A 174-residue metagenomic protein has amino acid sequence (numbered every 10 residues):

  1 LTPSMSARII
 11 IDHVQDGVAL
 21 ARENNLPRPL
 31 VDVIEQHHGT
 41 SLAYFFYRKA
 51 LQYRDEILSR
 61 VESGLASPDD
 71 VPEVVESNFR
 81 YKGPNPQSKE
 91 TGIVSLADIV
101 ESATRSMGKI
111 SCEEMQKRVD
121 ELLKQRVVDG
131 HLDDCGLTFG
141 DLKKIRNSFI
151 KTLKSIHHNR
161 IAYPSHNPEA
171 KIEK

Functional and structural regions predicted by a protein language model:
L1-P3: Cytosolic, membrane-proximal regulatory domains of ion/volume homeostasis and mechanosensation machinery
S6-A7: Membrane-proximal, non-transmembrane interface segments of integral membrane proteins
I10-K174: Terminal helices and disordered tails flanking the catalytic cores of nucleotide-processing hydrolases
